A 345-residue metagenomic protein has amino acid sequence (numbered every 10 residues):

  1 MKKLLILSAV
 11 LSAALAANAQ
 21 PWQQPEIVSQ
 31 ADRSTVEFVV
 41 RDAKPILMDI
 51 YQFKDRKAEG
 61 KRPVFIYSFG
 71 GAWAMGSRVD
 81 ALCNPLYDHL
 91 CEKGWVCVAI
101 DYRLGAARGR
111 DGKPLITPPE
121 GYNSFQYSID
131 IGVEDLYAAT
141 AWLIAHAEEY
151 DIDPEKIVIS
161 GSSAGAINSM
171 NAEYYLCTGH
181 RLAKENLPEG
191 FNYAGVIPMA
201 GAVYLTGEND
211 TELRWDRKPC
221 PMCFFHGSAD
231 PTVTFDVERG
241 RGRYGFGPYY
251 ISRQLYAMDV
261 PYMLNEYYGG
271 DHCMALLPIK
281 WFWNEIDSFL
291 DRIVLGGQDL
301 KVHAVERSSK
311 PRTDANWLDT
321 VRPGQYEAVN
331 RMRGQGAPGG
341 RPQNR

Functional and structural regions predicted by a protein language model:
Q20-G60: N-terminal cap/lid segment of alpha/beta-hydrolase-fold proteins
G60-A72: Short beta-strand element of the alpha/beta-hydrolase
G70-M75, C97, W142: Serine-hydrolase catalytic-loop signature spanning alpha/beta hydrolases and amidase-signature enzymes
R78-I100, A107: Short amphipathic alpha-helix adjacent to the substrate-entry channel of hydrolases
P118-E148: Alpha/beta-hydrolase active-site loop
A141-K218, R341: Primarily recognizes the serine-hydrolase "nucleophile elbow" in alpha/beta-hydrolase and SGNH/GDSL folds
F224-H226, D230: Short beta-strand/loop motif that positions the catalytic acidic residue of the alpha/beta-hydrolase fold
R253-R345: C-terminal catalytic histidine-bearing segment of alpha/beta-hydrolase fold enzymes
